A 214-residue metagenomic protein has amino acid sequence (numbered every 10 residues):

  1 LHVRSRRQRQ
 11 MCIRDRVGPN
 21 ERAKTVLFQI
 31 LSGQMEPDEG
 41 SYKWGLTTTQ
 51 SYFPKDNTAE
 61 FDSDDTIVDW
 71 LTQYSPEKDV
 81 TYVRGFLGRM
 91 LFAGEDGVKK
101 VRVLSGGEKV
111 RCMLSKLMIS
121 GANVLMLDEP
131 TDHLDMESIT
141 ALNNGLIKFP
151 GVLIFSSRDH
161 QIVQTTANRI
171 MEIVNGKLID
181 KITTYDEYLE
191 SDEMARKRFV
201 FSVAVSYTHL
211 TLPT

Functional and structural regions predicted by a protein language model:
L1-R9, I13-D15, Y207-T214: Single conserved hydrophobic/aromatic residue that forms the stacking wall/gate of nucleotide- or nucleobase-binding
I13, P19, A23-D79, A167 (+1 more regions): ABC ATPase nucleotide-binding domain signature region
K24, K109-C112, I139: ABC ATPase nucleotide-binding domain signature region
P54-E129: ABC-family P-loop ATPase nucleotide-binding domains
E129-P130, D135-E137: Walker B catalytic motif
S157-R158: H-loop/switch region of ABC-family ATPase nucleotide-binding domains
V163-T165: A short, surface-exposed alpha-helical micro-motif characterized by mixed small hydrophobic and charged/polar residues
E190-L210: Charged, heptad-repeat coiled-coil alpha-helices that serve as long linker/dimerization "arms" in large NTP-dependent
